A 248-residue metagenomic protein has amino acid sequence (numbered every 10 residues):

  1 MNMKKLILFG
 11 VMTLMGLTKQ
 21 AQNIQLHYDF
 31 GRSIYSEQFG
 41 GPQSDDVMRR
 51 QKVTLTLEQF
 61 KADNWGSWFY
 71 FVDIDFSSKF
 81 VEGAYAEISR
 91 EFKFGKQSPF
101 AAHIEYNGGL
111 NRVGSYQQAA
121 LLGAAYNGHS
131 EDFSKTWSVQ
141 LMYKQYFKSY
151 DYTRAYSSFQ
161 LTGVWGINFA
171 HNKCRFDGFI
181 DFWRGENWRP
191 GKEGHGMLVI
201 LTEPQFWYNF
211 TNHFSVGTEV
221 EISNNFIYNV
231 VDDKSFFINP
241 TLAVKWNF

Functional and structural regions predicted by a protein language model:
Q20-F76: Short glycine/proline- and aromatic-enriched beta-strand/turn motifs that initiate or cap beta-hairpins
L26-F30, Y70-I74, I104-Y106, V139-Q145 (+2 more regions): Transmembrane beta-barrel strands of outer-membrane/channel proteins
R49-Q51, D75-A84, L110-Q118, F147-S157 (+3 more regions): Solvent-exposed loop/turn segments connecting transmembrane beta-strands in outer-membrane beta-barrel proteins
L57, A86-I88, L122-A124, L161-W165 (+2 more regions): Membrane-embedded beta-strands of outer-membrane beta-barrel proteins, especially the hydrophobic/small aromatic
K61-D63, F92-F94, Y126-S130, W165-F169 (+2 more regions): Residue-level signature of outer-membrane beta-barrel architecture
W65-F69, G95-A102, S130-W137, F169-F176 (+1 more regions): Repeated loop/turn-to-beta-strand initiation elements of outer-membrane beta-barrel proteins
K144-S215, E221-I227, W246-F248: Outer-membrane beta-barrel transmembrane domain signature
F236-F248: Outer-membrane beta-barrel "beta-signal"
